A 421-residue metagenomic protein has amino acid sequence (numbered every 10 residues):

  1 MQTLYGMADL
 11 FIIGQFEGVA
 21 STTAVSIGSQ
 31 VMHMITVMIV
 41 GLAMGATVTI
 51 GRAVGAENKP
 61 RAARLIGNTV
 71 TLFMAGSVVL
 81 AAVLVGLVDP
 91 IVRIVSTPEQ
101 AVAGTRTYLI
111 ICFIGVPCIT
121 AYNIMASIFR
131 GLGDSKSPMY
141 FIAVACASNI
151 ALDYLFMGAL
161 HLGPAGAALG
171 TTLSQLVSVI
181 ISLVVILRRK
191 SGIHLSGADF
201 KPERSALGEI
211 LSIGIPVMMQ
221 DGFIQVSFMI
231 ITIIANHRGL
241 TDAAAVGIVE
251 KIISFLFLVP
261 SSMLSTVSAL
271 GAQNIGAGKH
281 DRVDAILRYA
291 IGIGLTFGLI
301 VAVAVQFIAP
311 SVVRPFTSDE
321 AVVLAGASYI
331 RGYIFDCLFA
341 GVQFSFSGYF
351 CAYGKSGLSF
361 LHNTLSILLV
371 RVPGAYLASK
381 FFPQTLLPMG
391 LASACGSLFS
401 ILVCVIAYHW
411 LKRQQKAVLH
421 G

Functional and structural regions predicted by a protein language model:
M1, Y5, I35, I39 (+13 more regions): Residue-level hotspots within pore-lining transmembrane alpha-helices of multi-pass secondary transporters
M1-D9, I111, A145, S174-S178 (+4 more regions): Transmembrane helical elements of multi-pass membrane transporters/channels
L4-T23, V92-E99, L155-L162, G222-V249 (+4 more regions): Helix-terminus/linker motif at the lipid-water interface of multi-pass membrane proteins
E17-Q30, T105, L109, A168 (+3 more regions): Small-residue hotspots at the loop-to-helix junctions and early N-terminal turns of transmembrane alpha-helices
T22-A82, I119-P138, T232, A245-A309 (+1 more regions): Small-residue-rich hydrophobic transmembrane alpha-helices
M34-V37, N149-D153, V179-L183, F255-L258 (+3 more regions): Hydrophobic transmembrane alpha-helices of multi-pass small-molecule transporters
A43, I111-R130, P138-C146, A167-S182 (+4 more regions): Short runs within selected transmembrane alpha-helices of multi-pass transporters and secretion channels
I50-P117, A159-I215, G271-D336, A378-G421: Short alpha-helical transmembrane segments in multi-pass integral membrane proteins
